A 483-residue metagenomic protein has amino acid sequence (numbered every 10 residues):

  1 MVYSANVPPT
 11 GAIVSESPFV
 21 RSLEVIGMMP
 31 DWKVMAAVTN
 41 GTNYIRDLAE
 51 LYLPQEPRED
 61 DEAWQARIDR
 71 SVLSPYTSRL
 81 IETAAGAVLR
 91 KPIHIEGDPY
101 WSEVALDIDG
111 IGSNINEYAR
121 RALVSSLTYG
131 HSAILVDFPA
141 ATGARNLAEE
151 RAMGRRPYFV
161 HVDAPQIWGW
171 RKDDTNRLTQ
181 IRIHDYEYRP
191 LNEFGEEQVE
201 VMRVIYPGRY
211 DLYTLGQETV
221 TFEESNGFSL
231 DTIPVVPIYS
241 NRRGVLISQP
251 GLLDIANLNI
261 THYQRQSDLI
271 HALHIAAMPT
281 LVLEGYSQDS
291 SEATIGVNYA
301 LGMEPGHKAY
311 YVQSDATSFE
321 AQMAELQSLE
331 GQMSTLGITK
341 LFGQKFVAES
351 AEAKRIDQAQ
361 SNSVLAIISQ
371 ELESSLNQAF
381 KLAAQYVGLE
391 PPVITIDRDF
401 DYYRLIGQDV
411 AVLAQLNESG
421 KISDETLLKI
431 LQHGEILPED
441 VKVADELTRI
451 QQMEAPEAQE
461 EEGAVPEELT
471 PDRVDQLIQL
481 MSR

Functional and structural regions predicted by a protein language model:
M1-F159, V465-Q479: Extended, helix-rich architectural segments
W64-D69, L73, A122, T317 (+2 more regions): Conserved aromatic-histidine-acidic binding/catalytic patches
A87, K91, I95, I111-Y118 (+10 more regions): Short secondary-structure junctions and interdomain/linker hinges
Y100, I111-A119, S126, D254 (+3 more regions): Short amphipathic alpha-helical segments
L127-R242: Extended, regular secondary-structure scaffolds
G216-N226, P305, E457-E468: Intrinsically disordered, low-complexity linkers and terminal tails enriched in Pro/Gly and often acidic or mixed-charge
T219-E352: Extended, charged amphipathic alpha-helical segments
S287-S290, L301, A321, S328-R483: C-terminal helix-loop subdomains that flank or include functional centers
